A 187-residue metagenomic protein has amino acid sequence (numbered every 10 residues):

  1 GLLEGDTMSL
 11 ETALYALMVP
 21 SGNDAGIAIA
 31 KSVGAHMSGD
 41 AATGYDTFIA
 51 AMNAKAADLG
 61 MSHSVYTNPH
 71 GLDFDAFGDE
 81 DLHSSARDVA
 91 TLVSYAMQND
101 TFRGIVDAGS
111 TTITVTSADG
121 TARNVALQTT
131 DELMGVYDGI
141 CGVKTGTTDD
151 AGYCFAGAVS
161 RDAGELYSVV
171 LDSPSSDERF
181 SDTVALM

Functional and structural regions predicted by a protein language model:
G1-I27, N124-G142: Conserved catalytic neighborhood of penicillin-recognizing serine enzymes
D6-L14, M18, A25, V33-M37 (+2 more regions): Non-catalytic, solvent-exposed segments at the cell envelope interface
A30: Short amphipathic alpha-helical segments
G34-M187: Penicillin-recognizing serine hydrolase domain
